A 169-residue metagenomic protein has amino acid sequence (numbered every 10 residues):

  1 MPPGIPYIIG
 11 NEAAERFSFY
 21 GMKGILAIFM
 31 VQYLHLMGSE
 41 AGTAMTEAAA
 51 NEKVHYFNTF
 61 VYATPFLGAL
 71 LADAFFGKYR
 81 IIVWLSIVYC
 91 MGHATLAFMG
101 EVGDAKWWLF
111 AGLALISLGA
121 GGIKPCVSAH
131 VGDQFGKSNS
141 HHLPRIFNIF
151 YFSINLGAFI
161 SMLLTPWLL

Functional and structural regions predicted by a protein language model:
M1-Y20: Cytosolic juxtamembrane N-terminal segment immediately preceding the first transmembrane helix of multi-pass
A13-E15, H55-T59, A63, I87 (+2 more regions): Transmembrane alpha-helical cores of Major Facilitator Superfamily
R16, Y20, S117-C126, F159: Small-residue-rich segments within alpha-helical transmembrane domains of MFS-like 12-TM solute carriers
G24-N51: Short amphipathic helix-loop junctions that connect adjacent transmembrane helices in Major Facilitator Superfamily/SLC
L36, K78, I82-L109, L118: C-terminal ends and interior cores of transmembrane alpha-helices in multi-pass membrane transporters/permeases
F60-T64, A120, H141-L169: Glycine-rich segments within core transmembrane alpha-helices of 12-TM secondary carriers
T64-I81, L169: Helix-to-loop junctions at the C-terminal end of transmembrane segments in multipass secondary transporters
A120-S138: Intracellular juxtamembrane helix-capping segments at the cytosolic ends of symmetry-related transmembrane helices
